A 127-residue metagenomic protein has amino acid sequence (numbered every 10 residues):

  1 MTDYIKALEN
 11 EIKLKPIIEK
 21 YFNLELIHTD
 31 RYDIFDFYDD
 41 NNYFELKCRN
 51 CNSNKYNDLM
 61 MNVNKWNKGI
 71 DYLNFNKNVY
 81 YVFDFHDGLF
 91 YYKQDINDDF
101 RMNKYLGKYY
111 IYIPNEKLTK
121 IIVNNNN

Functional and structural regions predicted by a protein language model:
M1-R31: Acidic-basic catalytic patches of nuclease active cores, encompassing PD-(D/E)XK and other metal-cofactor nuclease
L24-L26, F44, N78-Y80: Hydrophobic anchor at the start of a short beta-strand that flanks the dinucleotide cofactor-binding loop
D30, L46-K47, V82-F85: Short His-Asn-centered micro-motif
R31-I34, D87-L89: Short acidic/glycine-enriched loop/turn segments that link adjacent beta-strands
F37-N52: Conserved catalytic cores of phosphodiester-cleaving nucleases, focusing on short active-site segments
R49-Y72: Mg2+/Mn2+-dependent nuclease catalytic core
D71-N97: Nucleic-acid nuclease catalytic cores
F90-N127: Intrinsically disordered, low-complexity terminal regions enriched in charged/polar residues
